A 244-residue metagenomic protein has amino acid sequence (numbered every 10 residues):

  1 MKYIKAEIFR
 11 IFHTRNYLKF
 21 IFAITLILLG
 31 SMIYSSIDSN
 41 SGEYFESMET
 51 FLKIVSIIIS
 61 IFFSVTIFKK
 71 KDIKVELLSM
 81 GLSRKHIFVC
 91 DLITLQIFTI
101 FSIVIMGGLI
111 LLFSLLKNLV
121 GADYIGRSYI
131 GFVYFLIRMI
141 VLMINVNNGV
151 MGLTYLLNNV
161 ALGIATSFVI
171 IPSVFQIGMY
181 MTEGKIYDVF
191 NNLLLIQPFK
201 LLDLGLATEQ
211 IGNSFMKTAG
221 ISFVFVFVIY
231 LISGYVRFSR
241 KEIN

Functional and structural regions predicted by a protein language model:
M1-I21: Aromatic- and glycine-rich beta-strand/loop motifs that create alpha-glucan
F9-I11, V89-Q96, M106, V226 (+2 more regions): A generic "structured core" feature
N16-L18, S83-K85, N159-I164: Membrane-helix interface segments
Y17-F22, S31, L206-N244: Alpha-helical transmembrane segments of multi-pass membrane transporters/translocases
I24-T66, F88-V160, S167-F168, Q176 (+1 more regions): Secretory targeting signals
E43-E46, F62-M80, R84, I243-N244: Transmembrane helix boundary and interhelical loop/hinge segments in multi-pass membrane proteins
H86-V89, F238: Alpha-helix N-cap/helix-start motif at helix boundaries, enriched for small hydrophobics
V160-I196: Transmembrane helix segments
